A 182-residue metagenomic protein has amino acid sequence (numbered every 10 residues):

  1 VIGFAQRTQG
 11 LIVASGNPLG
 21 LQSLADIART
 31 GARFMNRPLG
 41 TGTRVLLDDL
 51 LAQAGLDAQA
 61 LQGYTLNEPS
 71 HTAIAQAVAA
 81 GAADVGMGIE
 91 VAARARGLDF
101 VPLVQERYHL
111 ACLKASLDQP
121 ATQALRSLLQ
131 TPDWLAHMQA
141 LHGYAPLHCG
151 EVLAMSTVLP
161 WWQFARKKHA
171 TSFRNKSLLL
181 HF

Functional and structural regions predicted by a protein language model:
V1-R7, V78: Short beta-strand-centered segments that line the small-molecule binding cleft or hinge of alpha/beta clamshell
Q6-T8, L98-S127, H148-M155: Periplasmic-binding protein-like
Q22-A25, P132-F182: N-terminal hydrophobic or amphipathic helices and topogenic motifs
S23, A73-I74: Short acidic active-site motifs
A25-V45: Short loop->beta-strand "edge-of-pocket" segments that line small-molecule binding or catalytic clefts across diverse
R37, D57-S70: Short beta-strand-to-loop elements that line the ligand-binding cleft of bilobed periplasmic-binding protein-like
A75-V104: A ligand-binding cleft/hinge motif common to bilobed small-molecule-binding domains
